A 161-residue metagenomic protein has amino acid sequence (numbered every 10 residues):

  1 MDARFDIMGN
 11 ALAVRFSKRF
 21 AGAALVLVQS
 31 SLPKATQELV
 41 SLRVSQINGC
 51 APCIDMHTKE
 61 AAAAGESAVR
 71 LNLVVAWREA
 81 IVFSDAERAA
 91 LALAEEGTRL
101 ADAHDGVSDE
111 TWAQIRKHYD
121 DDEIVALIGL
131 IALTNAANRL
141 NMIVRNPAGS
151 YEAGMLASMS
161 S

Functional and structural regions predicted by a protein language model:
M1-S161: Hydrophobic alpha-helical segments
